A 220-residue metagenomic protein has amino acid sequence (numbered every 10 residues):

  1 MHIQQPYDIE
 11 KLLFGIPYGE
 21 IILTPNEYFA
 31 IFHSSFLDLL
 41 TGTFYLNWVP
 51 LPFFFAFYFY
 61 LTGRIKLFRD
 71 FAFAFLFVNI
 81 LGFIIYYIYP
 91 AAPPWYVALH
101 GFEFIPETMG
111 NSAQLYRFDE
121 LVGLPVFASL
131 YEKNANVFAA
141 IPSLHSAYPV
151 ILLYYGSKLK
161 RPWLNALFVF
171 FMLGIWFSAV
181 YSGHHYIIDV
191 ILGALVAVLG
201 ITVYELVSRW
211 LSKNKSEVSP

Functional and structural regions predicted by a protein language model:
M1-F44: Intramembrane catalytic core of multi-pass membrane enzymes that act on lipidic substrates
V49, F71, P90, H145 (+1 more regions): Divalent metal-coordination and catalytic microenvironments
F53-Y89, W95-I105: Interfacial segments of alpha-helical transmembrane regions
F54-L61, S146-L164, L195-Y204: Membrane-interfacial alpha-helical segments at the cytosolic side of multi-pass membrane proteins
N79-Y86, F170-Y181: Aromatic-anchored segments of alpha-helical transmembrane domains
I88-K158: Membrane-interfacial catalytic/cofactor-binding modules of polytopic membrane enzymes
P93-Y96, A140, G174-G200: Interfacial helix-loop-helix junctions of multi-pass membrane proteins
P162-N165, V203-P220: Membrane-interface junctions at the ends of membrane-embedded or membrane-associated helices
